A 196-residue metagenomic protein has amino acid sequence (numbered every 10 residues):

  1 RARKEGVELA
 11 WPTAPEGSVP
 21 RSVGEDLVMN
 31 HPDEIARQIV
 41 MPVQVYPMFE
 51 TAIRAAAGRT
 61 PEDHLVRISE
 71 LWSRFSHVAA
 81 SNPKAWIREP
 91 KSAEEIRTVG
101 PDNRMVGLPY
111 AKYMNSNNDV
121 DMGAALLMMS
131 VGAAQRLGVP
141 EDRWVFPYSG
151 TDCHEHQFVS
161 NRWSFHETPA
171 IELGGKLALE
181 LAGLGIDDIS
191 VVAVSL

Functional and structural regions predicted by a protein language model:
R1-A133, V139-L196: Conserved "HGTGT" condensation-loop signature of ketosynthase/thiolase-family condensing enzymes that catalyze
